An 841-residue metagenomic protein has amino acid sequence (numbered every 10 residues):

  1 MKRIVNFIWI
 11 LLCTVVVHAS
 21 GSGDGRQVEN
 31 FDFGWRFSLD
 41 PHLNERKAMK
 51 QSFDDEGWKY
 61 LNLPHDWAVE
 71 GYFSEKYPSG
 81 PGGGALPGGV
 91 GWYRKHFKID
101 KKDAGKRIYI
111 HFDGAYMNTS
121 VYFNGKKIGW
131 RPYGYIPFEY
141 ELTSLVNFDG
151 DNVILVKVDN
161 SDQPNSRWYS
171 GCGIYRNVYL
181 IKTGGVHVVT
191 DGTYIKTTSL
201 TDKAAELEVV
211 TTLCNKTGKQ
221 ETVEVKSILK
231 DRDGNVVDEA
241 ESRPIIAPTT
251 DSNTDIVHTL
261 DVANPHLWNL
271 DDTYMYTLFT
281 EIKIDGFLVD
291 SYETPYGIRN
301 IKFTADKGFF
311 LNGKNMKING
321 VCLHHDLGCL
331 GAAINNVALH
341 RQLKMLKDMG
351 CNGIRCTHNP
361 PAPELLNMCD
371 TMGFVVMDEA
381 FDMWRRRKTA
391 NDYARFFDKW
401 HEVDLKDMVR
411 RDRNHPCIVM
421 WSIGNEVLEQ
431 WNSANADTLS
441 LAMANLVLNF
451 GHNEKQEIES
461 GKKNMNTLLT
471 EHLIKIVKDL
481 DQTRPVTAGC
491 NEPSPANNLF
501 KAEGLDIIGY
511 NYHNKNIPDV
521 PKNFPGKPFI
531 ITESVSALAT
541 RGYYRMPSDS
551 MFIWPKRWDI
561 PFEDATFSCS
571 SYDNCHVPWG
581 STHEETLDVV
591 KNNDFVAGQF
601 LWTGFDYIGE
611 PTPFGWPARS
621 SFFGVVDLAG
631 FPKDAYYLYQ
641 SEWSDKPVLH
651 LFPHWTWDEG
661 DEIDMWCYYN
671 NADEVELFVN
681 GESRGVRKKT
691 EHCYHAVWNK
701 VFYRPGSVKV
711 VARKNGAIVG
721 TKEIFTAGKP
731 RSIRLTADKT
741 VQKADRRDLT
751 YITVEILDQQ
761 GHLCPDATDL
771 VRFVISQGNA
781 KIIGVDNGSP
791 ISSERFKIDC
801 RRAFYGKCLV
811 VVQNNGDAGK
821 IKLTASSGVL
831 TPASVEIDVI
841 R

Functional and structural regions predicted by a protein language model:
S20-H111, S166, G171-I174, F605 (+1 more regions): Extended carbohydrate-recognition surfaces in non-catalytic/accessory domains of CAZymes and lectin-like proteins
F33, S38-D40, G83, G88-D191 (+6 more regions): Accessory beta-strand-rich segments of carbohydrate-active enzymes
S52, E221-K226, E239, L270-Y276 (+5 more regions): Short flexible loop/turn segments that cap and initiate beta-strands
Y60-D66, E70-F73, N177, F287-T690 (+1 more regions): Extended substrate-binding grooves/exosites of carbohydrate-active enzymes
L142-S144, V257-L267, V697-Y703, K797-G816: Short, hydrophobic beta-strand segments
N147, T212-T304, W698, R704-P705 (+1 more regions): Extended acidic/polar, glycine-enriched regions that form or flank non-catalytic beta-rich accessory modules
V209-L213, F279-E281, M665-Y669, V711 (+3 more regions): Beta-strand-rich structural segments
F303, S644-D664, N670-A672, F725-Y751 (+2 more regions): Short S/T/G/P-enriched beta-strand
